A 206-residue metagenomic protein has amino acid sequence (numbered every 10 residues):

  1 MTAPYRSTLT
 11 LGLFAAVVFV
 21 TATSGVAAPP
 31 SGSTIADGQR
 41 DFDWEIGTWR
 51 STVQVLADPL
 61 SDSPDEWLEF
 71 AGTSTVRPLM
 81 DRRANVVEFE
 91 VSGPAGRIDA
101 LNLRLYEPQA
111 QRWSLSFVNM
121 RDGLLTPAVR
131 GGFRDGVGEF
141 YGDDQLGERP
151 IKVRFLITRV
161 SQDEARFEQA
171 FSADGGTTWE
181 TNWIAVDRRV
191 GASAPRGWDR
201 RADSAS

Functional and structural regions predicted by a protein language model:
M1-R6: N-terminal secretory signal peptides that target proteins for export/translocation
T10-A22: Bacterial N-terminal signal peptides
V26-S206: Hydrophobic small-molecule pocket/channel-lining residues, especially in calycin-type beta-barrels
